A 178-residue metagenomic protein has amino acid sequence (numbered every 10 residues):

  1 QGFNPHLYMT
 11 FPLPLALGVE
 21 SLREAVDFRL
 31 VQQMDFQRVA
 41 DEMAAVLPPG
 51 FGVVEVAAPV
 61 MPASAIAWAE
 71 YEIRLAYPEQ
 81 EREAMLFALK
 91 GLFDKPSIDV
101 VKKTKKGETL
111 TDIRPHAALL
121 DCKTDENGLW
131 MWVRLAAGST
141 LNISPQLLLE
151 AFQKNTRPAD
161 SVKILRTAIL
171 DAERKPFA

Functional and structural regions predicted by a protein language model:
G2-V31, V60-A63: Short, charge-patterned binding micro-sites
P5-L7, L22-V26, P49, A67-A69 (+2 more regions): A generic structural signal for short beta-strands and their flanking turns/coil linkers
H6-L15, G50-P59, L110-K123: Short amphipathic beta-strand starts and helix->beta connectors
V26, Q37-L47, E55, E72: Extended, solvent-exposed, turn-rich assembly/linker loops in the middle of proteins
F28-M34, I73-E79, V133-A137: Short beta-strand-to-loop capping motifs
R38-L47, A84-D94, L147-L149: Short amphipathic alpha-helices in soluble, non-transmembrane regions that often serve as interface/regulatory elements
F51-D94: Internal, conserved structured core segments that host functional sites
K95-A178: Core RNA-modification/binding signature centered on pseudouridine synthases
